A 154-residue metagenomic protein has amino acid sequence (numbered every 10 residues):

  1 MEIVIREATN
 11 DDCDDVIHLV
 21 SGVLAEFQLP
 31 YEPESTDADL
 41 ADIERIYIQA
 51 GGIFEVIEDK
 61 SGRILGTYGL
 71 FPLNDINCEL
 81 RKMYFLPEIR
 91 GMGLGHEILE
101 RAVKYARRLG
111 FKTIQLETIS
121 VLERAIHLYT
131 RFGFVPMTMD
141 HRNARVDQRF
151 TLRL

Functional and structural regions predicted by a protein language model:
I3, E7-R81, L86-E88, L99-R101 (+3 more regions): Acetyl-CoA-dependent GNAT
G69, L116-L122: Extended hydrophobic secondary-structure segments
D75-N77, T113, D147: A generic structural signal for beta-strand entry/edge sites
L86-E88, M92, S120-V121: Active-site acidic-Proline motif in GNAT/NAT acetyltransferases
H96, R108, S120-T138, N143-V146: Conserved active-site alpha-helix within GNAT-family acetyltransferase domains
A106-E117: Conserved GNAT acetyl-CoA-binding A-motif
